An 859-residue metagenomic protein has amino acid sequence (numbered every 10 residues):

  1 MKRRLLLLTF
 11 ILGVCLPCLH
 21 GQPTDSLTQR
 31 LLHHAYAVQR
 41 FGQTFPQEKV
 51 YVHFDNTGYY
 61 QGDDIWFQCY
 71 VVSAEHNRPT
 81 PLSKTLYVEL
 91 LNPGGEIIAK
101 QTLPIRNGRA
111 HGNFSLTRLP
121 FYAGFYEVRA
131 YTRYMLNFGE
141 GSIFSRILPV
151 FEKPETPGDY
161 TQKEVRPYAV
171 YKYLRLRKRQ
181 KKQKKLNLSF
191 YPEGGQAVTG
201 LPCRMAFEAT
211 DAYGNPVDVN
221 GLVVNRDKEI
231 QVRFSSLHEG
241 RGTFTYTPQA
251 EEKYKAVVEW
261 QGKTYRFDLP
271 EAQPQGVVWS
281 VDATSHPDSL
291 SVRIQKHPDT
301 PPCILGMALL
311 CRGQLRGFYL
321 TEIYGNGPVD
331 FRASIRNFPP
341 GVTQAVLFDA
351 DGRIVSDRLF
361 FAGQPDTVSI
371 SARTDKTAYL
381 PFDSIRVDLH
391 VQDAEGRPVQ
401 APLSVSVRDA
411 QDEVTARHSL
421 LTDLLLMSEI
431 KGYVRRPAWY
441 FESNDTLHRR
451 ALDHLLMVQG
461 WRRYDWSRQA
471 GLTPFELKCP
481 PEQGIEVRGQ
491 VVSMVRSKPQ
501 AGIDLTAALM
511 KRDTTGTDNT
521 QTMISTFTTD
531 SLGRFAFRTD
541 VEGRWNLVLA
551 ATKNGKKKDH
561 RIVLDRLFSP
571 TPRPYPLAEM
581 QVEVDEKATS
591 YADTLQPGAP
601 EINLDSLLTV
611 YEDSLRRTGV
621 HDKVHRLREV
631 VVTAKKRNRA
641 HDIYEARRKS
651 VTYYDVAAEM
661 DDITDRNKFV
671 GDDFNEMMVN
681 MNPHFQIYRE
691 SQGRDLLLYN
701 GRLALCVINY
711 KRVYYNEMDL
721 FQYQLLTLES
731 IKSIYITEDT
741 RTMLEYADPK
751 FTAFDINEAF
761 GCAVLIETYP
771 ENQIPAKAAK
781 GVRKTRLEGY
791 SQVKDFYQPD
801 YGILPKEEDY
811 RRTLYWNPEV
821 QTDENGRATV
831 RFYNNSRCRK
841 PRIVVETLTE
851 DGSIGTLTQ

Functional and structural regions predicted by a protein language model:
M1-H33: Bacterial Sec-dependent N-terminal signal peptides
D25-E48, H53, Y59-Y60, D64-P104 (+3 more regions): Contiguous segments within soluble domain cores/interaction surfaces
F41-F45, N56, Y60, P81 (+15 more regions): Surface-exposed, low-complexity/disordered segments and acidic/polar micro-motifs at processing/linker regions
Q68-C69, E89, Y126-M135, V346 (+1 more regions): Internal, hydrophobic beta-strand segments that form the core of beta-sheet-rich folds
Q101-R106, V232-H238, Y319-G325, S525-D530 (+1 more regions): Short beta-strand segments within Ig-like beta-sandwich modules, predominantly Fibronectin type-III
T102-L119, G826-F832: A beta-strand/beta-hairpin structural motif
A110-F114, G240-F244, G327-A333, G533-F537 (+1 more regions): Short strand-edge motifs at loop-to-beta-strand transitions and within beta-strands of extracellular beta-rich domains
G124-A130, Y254, T343-A345, W545: A short tyrosine-centered beta-strand micro-motif
